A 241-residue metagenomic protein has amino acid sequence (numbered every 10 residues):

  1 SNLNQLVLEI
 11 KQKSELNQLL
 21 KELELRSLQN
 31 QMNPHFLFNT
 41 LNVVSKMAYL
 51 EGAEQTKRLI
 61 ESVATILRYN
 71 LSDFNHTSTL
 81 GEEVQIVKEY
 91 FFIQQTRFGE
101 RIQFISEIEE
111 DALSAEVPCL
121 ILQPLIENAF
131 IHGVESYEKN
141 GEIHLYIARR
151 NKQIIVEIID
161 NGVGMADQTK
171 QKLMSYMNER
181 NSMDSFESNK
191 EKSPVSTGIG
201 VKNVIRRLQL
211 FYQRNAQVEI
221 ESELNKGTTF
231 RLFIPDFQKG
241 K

Functional and structural regions predicted by a protein language model:
S1-E221, T229, F233: Two-component histidine phosphotransfer core
D236-K241: Generic C-terminal helix-cap and adjacent flexible tail
